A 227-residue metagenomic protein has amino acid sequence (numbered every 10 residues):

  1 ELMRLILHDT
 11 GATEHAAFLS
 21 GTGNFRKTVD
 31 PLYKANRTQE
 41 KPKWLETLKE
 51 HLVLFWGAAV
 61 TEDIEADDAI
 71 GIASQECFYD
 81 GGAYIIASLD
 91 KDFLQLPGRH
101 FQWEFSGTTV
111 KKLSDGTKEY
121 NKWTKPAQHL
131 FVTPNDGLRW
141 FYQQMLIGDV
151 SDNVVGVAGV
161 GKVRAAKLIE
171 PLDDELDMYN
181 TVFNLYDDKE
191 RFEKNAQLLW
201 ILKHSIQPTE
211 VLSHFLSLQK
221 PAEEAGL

Functional and structural regions predicted by a protein language model:
E1-H51: Domain-level signal for Mg2+-assisted phosphodiester chemistry and nucleotide/NA-binding surfaces in nucleic-acid
A12, A35-L227: Extended two-metal-dependent nuclease catalytic cores across DNA- and RNA-processing enzymes
